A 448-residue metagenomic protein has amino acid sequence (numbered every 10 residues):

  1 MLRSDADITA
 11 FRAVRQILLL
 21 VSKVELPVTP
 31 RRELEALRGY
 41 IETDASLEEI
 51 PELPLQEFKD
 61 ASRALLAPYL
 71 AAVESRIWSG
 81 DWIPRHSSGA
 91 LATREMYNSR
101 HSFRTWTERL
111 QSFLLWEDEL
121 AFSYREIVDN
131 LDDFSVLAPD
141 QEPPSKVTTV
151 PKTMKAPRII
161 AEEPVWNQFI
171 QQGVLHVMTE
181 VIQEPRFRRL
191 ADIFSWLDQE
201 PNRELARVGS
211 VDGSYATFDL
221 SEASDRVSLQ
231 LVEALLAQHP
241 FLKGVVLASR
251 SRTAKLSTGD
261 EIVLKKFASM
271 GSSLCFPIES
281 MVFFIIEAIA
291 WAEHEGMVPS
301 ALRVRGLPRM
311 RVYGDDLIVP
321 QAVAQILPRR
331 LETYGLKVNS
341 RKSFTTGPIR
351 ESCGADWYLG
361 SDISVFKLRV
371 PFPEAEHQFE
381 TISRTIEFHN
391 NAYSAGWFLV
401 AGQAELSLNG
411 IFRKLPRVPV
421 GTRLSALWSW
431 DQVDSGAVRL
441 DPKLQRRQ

Functional and structural regions predicted by a protein language model:
M1-T148, K414-Q448: Non-catalytic, polymerase-adjacent accessory regions of viral genome-replication enzymes
E126-Q448: Core nucleotidyl-transferase/polymerase catalytic module
